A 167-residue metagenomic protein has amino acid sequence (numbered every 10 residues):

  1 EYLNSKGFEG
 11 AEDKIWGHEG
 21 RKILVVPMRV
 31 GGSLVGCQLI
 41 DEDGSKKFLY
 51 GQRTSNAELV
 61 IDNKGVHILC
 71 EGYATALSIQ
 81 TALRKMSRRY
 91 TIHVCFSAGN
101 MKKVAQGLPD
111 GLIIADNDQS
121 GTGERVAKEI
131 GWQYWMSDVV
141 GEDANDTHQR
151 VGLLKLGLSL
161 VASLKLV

Functional and structural regions predicted by a protein language model:
E1, E9-E12, E19, E42 (+6 more regions): Glutamate identity and glutamate-enriched acidic tracts
E1-L24, S163-V167: TOPRIM metal-binding catalytic domain and adjacent DNA-binding surface shared by DnaG-type primases
E1-S5, L49, L112, A144-T147: Broad hydrophobic/π-residue packing in well-ordered secondary structure
E19-L108: Phosphate-handling DNA/RNA-contact segment within nucleic-acid enzymes
K64-G65, L77-V167: TOPRIM fold recognition
